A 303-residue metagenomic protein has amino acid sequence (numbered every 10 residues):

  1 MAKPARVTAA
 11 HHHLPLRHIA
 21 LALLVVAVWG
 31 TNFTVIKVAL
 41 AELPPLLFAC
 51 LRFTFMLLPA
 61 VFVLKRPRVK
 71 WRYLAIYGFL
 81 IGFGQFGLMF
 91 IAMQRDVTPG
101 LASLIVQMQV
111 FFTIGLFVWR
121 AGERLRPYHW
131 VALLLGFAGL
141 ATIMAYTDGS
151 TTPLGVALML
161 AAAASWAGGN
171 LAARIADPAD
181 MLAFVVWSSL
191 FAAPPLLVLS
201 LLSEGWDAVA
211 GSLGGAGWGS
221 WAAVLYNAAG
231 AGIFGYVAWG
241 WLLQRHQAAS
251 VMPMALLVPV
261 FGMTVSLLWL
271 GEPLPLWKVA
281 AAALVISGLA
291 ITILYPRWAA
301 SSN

Functional and structural regions predicted by a protein language model:
A2-L47, D148-I175, P194-V198, N303: Glycine-/small-residue-enriched transmembrane alpha-helix faces in small-molecule transporters and effluxers
T8-A9, V35-V38, E42, F55-K70 (+4 more regions): Membrane-interface helix-cap regions at the ends of transmembrane helices in multi-pass membrane proteins
A27-V28, N32-I36, V61-V106, I114 (+2 more regions): Specific transmembrane alpha-helical segments of multi-pass solute transporters/efflux pumps, especially DMT/EamA
A39, F48, A92, W119-A121 (+6 more regions): Hydrophobic/aromatic residues within transmembrane alpha-helices of multi-pass small-molecule transporters
L47-L57, F90-R124, L133, A162 (+1 more regions): Specific alpha-helical transmembrane segments that line the substrate/conduction pathway and gating interfaces
A49-L51, A102-M108, A172-P194, A228-L268: Helix-helix packing/entry segments at the starts of transmembrane helices
T54, A60, Y77, G115-L116 (+5 more regions): Hydrophobic transmembrane alpha-helices of multi-pass small-molecule transport proteins
L57-A60, T113-I114, S150-A208, V224 (+1 more regions): Transmembrane alpha-helical segments that form core, pore/gating elements of small-molecule transporters/exporters
